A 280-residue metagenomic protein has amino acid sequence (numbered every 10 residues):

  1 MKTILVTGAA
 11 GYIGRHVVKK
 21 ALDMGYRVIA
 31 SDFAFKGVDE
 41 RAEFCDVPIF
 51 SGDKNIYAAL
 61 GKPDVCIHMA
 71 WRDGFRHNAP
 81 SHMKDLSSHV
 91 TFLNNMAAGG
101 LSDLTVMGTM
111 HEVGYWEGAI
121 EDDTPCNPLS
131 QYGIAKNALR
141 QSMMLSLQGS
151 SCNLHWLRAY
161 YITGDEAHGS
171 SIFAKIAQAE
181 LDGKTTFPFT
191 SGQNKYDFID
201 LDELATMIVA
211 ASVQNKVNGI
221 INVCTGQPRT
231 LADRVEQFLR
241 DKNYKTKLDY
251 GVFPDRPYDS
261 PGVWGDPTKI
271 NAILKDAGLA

Functional and structural regions predicted by a protein language model:
I4-M24: N-terminal Rossmann NAD(P)H-binding glycine-rich loop of SDR-like oxidoreductase domains
G37, L201, A232-D233, D249-L279: Conserved C-terminal active-site "lid" loop/helix of NAD(P)H-dependent oxidoreductases that clamps the redox cofactor
F50-S87: NAD(P)H-binding glycine-rich loop region in Rossmannoid oxidoreductase-like domains and their noncatalytic homologs
V90-Q131: Conserved Rossmann-fold NAD(P)-dependent oxidoreductase catalytic core, especially the SDR/UDP-sugar
A135-A138: Active-site helix of classical SDR
Q141-K195, L201, F238: NAD(P)-dependent short-chain dehydrogenase/reductase
I162-E166, P188-K195, I221-R229, F253-S260: Glycine-rich Rossmann NAD(P)(H)-binding loop
I176, M207, Q214-D255: Mid/C-terminal beta-alpha module of Rossmann-like enzyme folds, strongest in SDR-family dehydrogenases/epimerases
